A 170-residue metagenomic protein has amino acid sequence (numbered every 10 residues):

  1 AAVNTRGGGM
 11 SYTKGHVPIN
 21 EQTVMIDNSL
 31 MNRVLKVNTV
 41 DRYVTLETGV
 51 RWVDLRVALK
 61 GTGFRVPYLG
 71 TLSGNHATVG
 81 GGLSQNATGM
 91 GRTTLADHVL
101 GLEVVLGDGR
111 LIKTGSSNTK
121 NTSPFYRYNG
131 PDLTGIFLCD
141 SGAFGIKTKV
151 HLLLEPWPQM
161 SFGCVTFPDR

Functional and structural regions predicted by a protein language model:
A1-M31: Glycine-rich N-terminal segment of FAD-binding domains in flavoprotein oxidoreductases, spanning the beta-loop-helix
R33-V37, T48, W52-R170: FAD-binding subdomain of flavoenzyme oxidoreductases
